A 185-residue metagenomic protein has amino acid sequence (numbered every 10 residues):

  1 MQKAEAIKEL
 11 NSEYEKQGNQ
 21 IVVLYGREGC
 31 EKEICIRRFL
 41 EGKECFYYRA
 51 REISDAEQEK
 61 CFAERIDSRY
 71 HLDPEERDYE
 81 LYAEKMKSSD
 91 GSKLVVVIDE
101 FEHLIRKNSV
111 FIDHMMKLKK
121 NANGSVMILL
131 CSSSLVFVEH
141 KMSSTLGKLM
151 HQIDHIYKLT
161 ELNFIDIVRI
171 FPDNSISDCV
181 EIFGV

Functional and structural regions predicted by a protein language model:
M1-V185: Phosphate-binding site recognition
